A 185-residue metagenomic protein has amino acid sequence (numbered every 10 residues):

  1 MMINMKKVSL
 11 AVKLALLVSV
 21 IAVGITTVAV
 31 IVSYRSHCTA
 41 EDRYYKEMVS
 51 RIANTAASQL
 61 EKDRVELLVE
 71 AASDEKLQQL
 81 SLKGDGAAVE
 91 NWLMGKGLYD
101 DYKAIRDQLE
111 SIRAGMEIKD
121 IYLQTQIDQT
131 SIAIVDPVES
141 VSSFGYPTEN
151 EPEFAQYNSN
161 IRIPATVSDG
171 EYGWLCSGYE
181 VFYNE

Functional and structural regions predicted by a protein language model:
M1-V8, D107: Non-catalytic regulatory/interaction regions at protein termini and inter-domain linkers
K7-S36: Extreme N-terminal signal-anchor transmembrane helix of membrane signaling/transducer proteins, especially in bacteria
V18, V32-S58: Juxtamembrane membrane-water interface segments immediately C-terminal to a transmembrane helix
K46-D101: Extracellular/periplasmic ligand-binding regions of membrane signal-transduction receptors
G95, Y99-D100, D107, V135-G170: Extracytoplasmic/periplasmic sensor domains and loops in membrane signaling proteins
E110-S131: Short N-terminal helix-loop-first-beta-strand/juxtamembrane motif that initiates sensory/input modules
Y172-V181: A short beta-strand signature within small-molecule sensing/ligand-binding domains used in signal transduction
Y183-E185: Core beta-strand residues in small-molecule sensory/regulatory alpha/beta domains
